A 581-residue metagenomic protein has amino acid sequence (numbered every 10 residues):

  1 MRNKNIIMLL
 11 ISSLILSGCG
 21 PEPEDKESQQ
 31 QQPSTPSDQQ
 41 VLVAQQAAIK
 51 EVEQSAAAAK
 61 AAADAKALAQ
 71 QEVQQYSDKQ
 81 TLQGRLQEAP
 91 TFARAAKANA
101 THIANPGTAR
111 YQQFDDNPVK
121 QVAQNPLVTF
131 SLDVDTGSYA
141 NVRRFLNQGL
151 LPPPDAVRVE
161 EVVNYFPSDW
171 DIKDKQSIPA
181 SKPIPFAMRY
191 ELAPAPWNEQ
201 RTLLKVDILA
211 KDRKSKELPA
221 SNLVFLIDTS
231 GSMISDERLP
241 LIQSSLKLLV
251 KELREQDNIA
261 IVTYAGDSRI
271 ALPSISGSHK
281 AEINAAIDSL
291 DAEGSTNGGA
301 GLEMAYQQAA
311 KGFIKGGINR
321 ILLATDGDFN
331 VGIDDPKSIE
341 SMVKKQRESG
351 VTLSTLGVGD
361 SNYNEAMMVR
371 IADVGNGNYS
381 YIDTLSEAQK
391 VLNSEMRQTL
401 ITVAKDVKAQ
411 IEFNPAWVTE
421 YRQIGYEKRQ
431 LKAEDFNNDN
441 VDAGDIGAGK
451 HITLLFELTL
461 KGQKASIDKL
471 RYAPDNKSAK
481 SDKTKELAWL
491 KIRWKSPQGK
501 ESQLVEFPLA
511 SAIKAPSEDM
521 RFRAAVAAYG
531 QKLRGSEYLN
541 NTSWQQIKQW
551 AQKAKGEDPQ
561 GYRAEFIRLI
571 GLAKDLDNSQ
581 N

Functional and structural regions predicted by a protein language model:
M1-I7: Bacterial N-terminal signal peptides that target proteins for export
L16-G18: C-terminal motif of bacterial Sec signal peptides marking the signal peptidase cleavage site
G20-Q29, F186-V407, E434, A465-S481 (+2 more regions): Exposed acidic/Ser/Thr-rich ligand/metal-binding surfaces
D25-S77: Post-signal peptide N-terminal segment of mature Sec-exported envelope proteins
D64-N99: Acidic low-complexity intrinsically disordered regions
A69, G84, Q121-Q124, V128 (+6 more regions): Long, acidic serine/threonine- and proline-rich intrinsically disordered regions
Q112-T202: Acidic/polar low-complexity segments with low predicted structural confidence
D133, R189-E191, D207-L209, L226 (+3 more regions): Residue-level recognition of well-ordered beta-strand positions that form the cores of beta-sheet-rich folds across
